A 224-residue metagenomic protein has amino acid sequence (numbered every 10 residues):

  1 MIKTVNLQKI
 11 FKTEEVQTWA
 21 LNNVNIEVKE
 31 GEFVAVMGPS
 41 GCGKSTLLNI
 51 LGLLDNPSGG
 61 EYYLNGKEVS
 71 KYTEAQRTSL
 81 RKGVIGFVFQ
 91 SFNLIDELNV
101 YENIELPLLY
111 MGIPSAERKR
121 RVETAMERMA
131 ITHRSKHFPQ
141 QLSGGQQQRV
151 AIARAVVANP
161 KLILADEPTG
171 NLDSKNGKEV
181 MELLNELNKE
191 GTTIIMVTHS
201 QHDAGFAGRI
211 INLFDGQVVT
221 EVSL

Functional and structural regions predicted by a protein language model:
I2-I210: ABC family nucleotide-binding domain
I210-V222: H-loop (His-switch) and adjacent beta-strand-loop-beta switch element of ABC-type ATPase nucleotide-binding domains
